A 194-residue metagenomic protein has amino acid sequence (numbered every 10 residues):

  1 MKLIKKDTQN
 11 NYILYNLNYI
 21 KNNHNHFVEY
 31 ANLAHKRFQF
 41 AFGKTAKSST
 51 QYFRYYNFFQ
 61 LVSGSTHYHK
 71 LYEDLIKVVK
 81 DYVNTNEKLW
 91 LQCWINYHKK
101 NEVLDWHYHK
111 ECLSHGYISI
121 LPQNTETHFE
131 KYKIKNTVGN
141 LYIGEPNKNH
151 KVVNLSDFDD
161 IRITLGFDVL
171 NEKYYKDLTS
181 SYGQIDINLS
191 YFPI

Functional and structural regions predicted by a protein language model:
M1-N86, Y191: Non-heme Fe(II)/2-oxoglutarate
T85-Y97: A short glycine-rich, His/Asp/Glu-containing loop-to-beta-strand
Y97-K99, Y108-T125, G166-D168: Short, conserved beta-strand element in jelly-roll/cupin
L104-H107, T127, N149-F158: Short beta-strand His + acidic residue motifs that chelate non-heme Fe in jelly-roll/DSBH and cupin folds
I120-T137, V153: A short beta-strand-loop-beta hairpin characteristic of the jelly-roll/cupin
H128-E130, R162-I194: Double-stranded beta-helix
